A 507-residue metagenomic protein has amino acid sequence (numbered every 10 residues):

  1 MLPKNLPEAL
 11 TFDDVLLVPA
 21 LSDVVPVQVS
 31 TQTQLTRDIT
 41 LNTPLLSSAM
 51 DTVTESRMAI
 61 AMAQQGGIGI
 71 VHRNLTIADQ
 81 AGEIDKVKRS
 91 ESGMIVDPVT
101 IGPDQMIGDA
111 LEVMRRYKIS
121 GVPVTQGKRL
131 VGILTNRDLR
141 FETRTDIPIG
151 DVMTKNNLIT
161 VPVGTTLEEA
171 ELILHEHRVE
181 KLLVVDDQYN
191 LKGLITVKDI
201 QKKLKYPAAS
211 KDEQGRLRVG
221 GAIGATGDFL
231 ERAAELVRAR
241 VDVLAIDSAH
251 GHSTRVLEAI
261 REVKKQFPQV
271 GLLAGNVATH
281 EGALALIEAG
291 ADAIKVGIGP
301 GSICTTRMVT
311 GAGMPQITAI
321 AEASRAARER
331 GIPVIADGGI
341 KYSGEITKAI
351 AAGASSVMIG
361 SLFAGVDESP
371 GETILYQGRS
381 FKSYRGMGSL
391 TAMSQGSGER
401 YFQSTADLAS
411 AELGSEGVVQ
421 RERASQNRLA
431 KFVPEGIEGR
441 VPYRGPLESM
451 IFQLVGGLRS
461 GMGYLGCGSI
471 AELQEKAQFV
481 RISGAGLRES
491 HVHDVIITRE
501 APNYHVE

Functional and structural regions predicted by a protein language model:
M1-L21, P162, A222, G311-A336 (+1 more regions): Alpha/beta catalytic cores of nucleotide-metabolism and tRNA/nucleoside-modifying enzymes
V25-L41, S48-M50, D79-Y117, V124-T125 (+5 more regions): Bateman/CBS regulatory modules and CBS-like beta-alpha motifs in cytosolic regions of diverse proteins
V27, T76-D85, E142-T143, N190-S210 (+5 more regions): Active-site-adjacent beta->alpha loops and helix N-cap segments on the catalytic face of soluble alpha/beta enzymes
T40-S47, G93-P98, N156, D212-A222 (+3 more regions): Short beta-strand/loop segments at the ligand-binding rim of alpha/beta enzyme cores
R57-I60, E231-A239, L272, A278-V296 (+2 more regions): Catalytic cores of alpha/beta
Q64-D79, V241-S253, D292-T310, I340-I374: Glycine-rich phosphate-binding active-site loops on the catalytic face of alpha/beta enzymes
I70-N74, T100, G121-P123, T160-P162 (+6 more regions): Catalytic beta/alpha-barrel core
R73-V87, V124-T143, L174, V184-K203 (+2 more regions): Terminal amphipathic helices with adjacent charged low-complexity linkers/tails
